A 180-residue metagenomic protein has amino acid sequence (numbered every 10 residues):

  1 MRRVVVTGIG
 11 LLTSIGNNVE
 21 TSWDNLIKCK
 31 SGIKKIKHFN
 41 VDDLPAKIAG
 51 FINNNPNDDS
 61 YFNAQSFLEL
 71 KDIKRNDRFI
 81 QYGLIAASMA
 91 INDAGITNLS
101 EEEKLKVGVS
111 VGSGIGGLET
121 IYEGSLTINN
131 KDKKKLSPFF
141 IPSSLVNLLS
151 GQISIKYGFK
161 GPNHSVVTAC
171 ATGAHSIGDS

Functional and structural regions predicted by a protein language model:
M1-I115, T120-G161: Conserved "HGTGT" condensation-loop signature of ketosynthase/thiolase-family condensing enzymes that catalyze
P162-T168: Short loop-beta-helix segment that forms the pyridoxal 5′-phosphate
G173: Short conserved active-site loop signatures built around small residues
S176: Active-site histidine-anchored catalytic micro-motif
